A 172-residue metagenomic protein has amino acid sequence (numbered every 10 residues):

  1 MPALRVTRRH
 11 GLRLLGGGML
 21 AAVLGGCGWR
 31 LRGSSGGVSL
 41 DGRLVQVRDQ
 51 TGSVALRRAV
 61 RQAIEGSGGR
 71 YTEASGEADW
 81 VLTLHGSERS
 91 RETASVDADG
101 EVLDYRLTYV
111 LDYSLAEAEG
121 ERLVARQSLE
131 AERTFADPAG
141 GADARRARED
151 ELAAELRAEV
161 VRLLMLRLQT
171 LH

Functional and structural regions predicted by a protein language model:
M1-M19: N-terminal secretory signal peptides and thylakoid transit peptides that target proteins across membranes
A21-G42: Bacterial Sec signal peptide processing site at the extreme N-terminus
V38-L40, S75-E77, G100-R106: Short coil/turn motifs at beta-sheet boundaries
L40-E88: N-terminal segment of the mature soluble domain
I64-G68, L115-E119, L163-H172: Sec/Tat-exported extracytoplasmic proteins
T83-S128, T134-A147: Surface-exposed short loop/turn segments
D143-H172: C-terminal/domain-edge helix-coil "capping" segments
